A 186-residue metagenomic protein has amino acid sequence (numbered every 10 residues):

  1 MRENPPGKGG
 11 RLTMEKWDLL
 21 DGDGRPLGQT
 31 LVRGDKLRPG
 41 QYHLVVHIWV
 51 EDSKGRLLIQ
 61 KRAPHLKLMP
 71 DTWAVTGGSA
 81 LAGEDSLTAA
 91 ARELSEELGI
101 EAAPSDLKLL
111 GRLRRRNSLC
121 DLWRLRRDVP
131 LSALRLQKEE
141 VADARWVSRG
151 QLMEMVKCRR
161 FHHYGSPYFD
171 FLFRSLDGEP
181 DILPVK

Functional and structural regions predicted by a protein language model:
E3-T13: Short, Lys/Arg-enriched N-terminal segments with co-localized hydrophobic residues within the first ~10-30 amino acids
R11, G34, P70-D71, R114-K186: Nudix hydrolase/Nudix homology domain
L12-H47, S53: Acidic, metal-coordinating catalytic segment for phosphate/diphosphate chemistry, firing primarily on the Nudix
L19, V50, I59, R124-L125 (+1 more regions): Conserved hydrophobic "DFG−1" position in protein kinase catalytic cores
D23, D52-G55, A63, R126-P130 (+1 more regions): Short loop segments at secondary-structure junctions
V45-G77: A glycine-rich, hydrophobic loop/mini-helix early in the fold
L58-I59, V75-K108: The catalytic Nudix box helix
